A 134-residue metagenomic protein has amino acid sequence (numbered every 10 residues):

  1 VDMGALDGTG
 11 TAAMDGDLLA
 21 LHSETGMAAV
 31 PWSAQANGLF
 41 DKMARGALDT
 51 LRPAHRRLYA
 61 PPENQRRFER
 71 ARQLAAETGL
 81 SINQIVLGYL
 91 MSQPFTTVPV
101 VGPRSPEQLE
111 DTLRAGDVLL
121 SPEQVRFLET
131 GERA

Functional and structural regions predicted by a protein language model:
V1-R133: Beta/alpha (TIM)-barrel catalytic core signal, keyed to glycine-rich beta->alpha loops juxtaposed to Asp/Glu that bind
